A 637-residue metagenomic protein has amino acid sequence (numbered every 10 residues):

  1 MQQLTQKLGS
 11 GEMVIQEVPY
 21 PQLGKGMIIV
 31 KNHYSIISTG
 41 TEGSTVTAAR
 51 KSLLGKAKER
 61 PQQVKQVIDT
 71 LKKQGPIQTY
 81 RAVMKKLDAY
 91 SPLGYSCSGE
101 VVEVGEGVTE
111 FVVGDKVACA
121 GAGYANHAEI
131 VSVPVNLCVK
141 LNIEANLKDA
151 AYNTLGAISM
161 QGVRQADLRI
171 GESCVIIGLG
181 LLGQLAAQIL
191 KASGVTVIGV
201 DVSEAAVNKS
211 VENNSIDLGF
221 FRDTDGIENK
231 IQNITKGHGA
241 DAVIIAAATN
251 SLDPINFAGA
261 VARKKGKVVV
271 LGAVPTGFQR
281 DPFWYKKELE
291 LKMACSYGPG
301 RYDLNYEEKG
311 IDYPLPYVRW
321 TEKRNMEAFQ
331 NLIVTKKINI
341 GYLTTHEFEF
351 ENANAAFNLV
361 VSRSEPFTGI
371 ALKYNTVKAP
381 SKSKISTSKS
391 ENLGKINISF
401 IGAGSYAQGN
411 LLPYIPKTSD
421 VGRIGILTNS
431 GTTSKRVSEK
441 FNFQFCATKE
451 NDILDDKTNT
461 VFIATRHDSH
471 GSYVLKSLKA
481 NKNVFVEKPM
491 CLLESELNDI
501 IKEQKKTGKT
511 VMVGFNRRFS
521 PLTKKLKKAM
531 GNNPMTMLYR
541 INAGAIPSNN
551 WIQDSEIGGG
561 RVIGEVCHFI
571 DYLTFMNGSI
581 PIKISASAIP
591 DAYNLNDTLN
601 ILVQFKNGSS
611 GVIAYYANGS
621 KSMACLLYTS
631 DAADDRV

Functional and structural regions predicted by a protein language model:
M1-P92, T335, G369-K384, D634: Short N-terminal strand-loop motif that marks the start of NAD(P)H/FAD-dependent oxidoreductase cofactor-binding domains
Q78-A89, S96-A122, D635: A glycine-/small-residue-rich N-terminal strand-loop-strand element that serves as the cofactor-binding glycine loop
G123, N146-T224: Mid-domain Rossmann-like dinucleotide-binding core that forms the NAD(H)/NADP(H) cofactor-binding site
I245-P254, A447-I501: Beta-loop-alpha module in the N-terminal Rossmann-like domain of NAD(P)-dependent dehydrogenases, especially those
G272-E288, M490-K509: Rossmann-fold NAD(P)-binding glycine/threonine-rich loop
P299-Y317, R517-S587, A592: Predominantly a Rossmann-like dinucleotide-binding segment in NAD(P)-dependent oxidoreductases
A379-F441: N-terminal Rossmann-like dinucleotide-binding module
Y628-D635: Conserved small/polar residues in nucleotide/adenosyl-binding loops
